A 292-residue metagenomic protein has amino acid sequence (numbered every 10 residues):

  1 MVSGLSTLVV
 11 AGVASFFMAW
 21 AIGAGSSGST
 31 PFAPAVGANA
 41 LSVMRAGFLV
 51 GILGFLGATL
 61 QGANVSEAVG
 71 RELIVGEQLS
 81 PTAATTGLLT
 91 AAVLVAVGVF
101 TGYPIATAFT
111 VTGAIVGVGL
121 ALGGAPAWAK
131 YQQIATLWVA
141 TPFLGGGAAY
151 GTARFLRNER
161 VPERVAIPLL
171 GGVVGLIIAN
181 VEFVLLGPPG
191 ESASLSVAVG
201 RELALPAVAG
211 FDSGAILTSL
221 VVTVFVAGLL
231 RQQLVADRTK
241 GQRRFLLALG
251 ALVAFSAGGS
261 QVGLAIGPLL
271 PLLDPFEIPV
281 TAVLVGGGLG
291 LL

Functional and structural regions predicted by a protein language model:
M1-L292: Hydrophobic alpha-helical segments
